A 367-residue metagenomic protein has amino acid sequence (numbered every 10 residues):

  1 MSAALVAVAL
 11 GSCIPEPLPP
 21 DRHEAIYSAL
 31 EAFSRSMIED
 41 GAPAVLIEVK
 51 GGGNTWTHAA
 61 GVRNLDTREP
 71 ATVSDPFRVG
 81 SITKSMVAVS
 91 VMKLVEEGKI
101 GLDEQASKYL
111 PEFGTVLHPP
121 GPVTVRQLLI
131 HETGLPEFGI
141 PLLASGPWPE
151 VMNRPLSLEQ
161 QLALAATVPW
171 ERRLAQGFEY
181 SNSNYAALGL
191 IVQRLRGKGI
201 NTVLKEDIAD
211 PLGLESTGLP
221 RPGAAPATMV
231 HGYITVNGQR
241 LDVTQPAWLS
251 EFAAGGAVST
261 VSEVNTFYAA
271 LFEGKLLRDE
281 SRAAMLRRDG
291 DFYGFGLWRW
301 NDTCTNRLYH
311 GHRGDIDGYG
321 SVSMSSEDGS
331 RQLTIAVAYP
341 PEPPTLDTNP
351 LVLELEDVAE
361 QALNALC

Functional and structural regions predicted by a protein language model:
M1-P17: Secretory targeting and sorting signals
C13-A59, T244-C367: Catalytic loop of the DD-peptidase/beta-lactamase superfamily, centered on the K-T-G motif and neighboring
I26, L30, V79, T83 (+4 more regions): Hydrophobic (often cysteine-bearing) scaffold residues that line and stabilize catalytic clefts of nucleotide/cofactor
S34, G53, V87, V91 (+7 more regions): Residue-level preference for non-acidic, small/hydrophobic
G41-P43, T67-L128, R172-S181, F252-G255 (+1 more regions): Short active-site loop at a secondary-structure junction that contains or immediately precedes the catalytic residue(s)
E48-K50, Q105, K205: Outer-envelope exported proteins of Gram-negative bacteria
G61-R63: Solvent-exposed serine/threonine-rich low-complexity stretches and specific carbohydrate-binding patches
L117-D315: Short, surface-exposed loop or secondary-structure junction motifs that flank catalytic or metal-binding residues
